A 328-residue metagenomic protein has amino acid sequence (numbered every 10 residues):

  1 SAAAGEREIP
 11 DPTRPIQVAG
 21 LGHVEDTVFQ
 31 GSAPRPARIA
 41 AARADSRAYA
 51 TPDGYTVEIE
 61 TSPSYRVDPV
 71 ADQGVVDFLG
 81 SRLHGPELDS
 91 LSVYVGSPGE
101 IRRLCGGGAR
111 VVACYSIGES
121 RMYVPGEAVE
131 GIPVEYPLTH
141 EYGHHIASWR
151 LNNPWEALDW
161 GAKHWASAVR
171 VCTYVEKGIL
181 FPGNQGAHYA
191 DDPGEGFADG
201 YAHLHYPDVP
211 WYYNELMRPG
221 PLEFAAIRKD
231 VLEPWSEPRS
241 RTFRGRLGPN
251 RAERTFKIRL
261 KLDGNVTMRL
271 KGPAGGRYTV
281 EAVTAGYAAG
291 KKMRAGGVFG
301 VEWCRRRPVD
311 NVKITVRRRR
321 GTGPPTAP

Functional and structural regions predicted by a protein language model:
A2-R66, V95-I101, E176, W235-E237: Non-catalytic architectural context of zinc metalloproteases
T51-I117: Auxiliary, metal-adjacent structural segments of Zn-dependent hydrolase domains
G74, F78, P133, P137-Y142 (+2 more regions): Extracytoplasmic/secreted proteins, especially bacterial periplasmic and envelope-associated proteins
H84-G96, P154-L158, V209-P219: Surface-exposed patches in mature extracellular/periplasmic domains of secreted proteins
S120-T139, H188-Y189: Short pre-active-site segment immediately N-terminal to the catalytic Zn-binding motif
Y142-G161: Catalytic Zn2+-binding segment of zinc metalloproteases
K163-T242: Metalloprotease/metallohydrolase-associated module, dominated by Zn2+-dependent proteases
R246-T326: Acidic, Ser/Thr/Pro-rich low-complexity intrinsically disordered segments
